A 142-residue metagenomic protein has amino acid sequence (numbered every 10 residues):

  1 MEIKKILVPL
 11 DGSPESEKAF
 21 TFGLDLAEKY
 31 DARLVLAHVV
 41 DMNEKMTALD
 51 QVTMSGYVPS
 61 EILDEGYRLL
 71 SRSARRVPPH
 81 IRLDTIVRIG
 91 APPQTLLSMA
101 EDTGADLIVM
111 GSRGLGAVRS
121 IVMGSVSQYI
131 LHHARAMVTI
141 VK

Functional and structural regions predicted by a protein language model:
M1, R75-I108: Structural beta-alpha unit
M1-K18, P79, D84, H132-K142: Intrinsically disordered or low-complexity boundary/linker segments at protein termini and domain junctions
E2-T53: Small/aliphatic-rich secondary-structure junction motif
D11, G90, S112-L115: Histidine-centered beta-alpha loop that forms part of the nucleotide-sugar donor binding/catalytic region in diverse
L24, S71, R75, Q128: Active-site phosphate/pyrophosphate- and oxyanion-stabilizing loops and adjacent acidic/basic residues in soluble
N43-E44, T95, A117: Generic structural signal for helix capping and beta-alpha/helix-loop junctions
M54-R68: A short acidic, glycine-rich active-site loop that binds or catalyzes chemistry on phosphate/adenosine moieties
S98-K142: Gly/Ser-rich helix-loop-strand patches that form or flank binding pockets for ribonucleotide-derived cofactors
